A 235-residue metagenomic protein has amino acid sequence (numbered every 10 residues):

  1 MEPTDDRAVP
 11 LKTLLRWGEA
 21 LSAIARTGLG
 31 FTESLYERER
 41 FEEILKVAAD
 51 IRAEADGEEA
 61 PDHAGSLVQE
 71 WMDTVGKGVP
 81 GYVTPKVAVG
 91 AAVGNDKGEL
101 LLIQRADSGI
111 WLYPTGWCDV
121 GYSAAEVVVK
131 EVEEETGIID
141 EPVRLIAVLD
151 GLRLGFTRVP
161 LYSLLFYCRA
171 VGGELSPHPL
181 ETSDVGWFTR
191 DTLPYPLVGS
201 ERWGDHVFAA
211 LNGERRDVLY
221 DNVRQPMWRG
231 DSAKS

Functional and structural regions predicted by a protein language model:
E2-F41, V47, I110, L180-S235: Nudix hydrolase/Nudix homology domain
E43-G90: Acidic, metal-coordinating catalytic segment for phosphate/diphosphate chemistry, firing primarily on the Nudix
G81-T84, A92-V93, G137, G155-R158: Short, conserved, surface-exposed binding loops centered on an aromatic residue
T84-A88, S108, L161-S163: Short connector loops at helix/strand junctions that flank enzyme active sites, especially segments positioning acidic
A91, P142-L145: Generic preference for hydrophobic
V93-G94, Y167: Short, conserved beta-strand element in jelly-roll/cupin
N95-E134, W228-R229, K234: Conserved Nudix-box catalytic region and its N-terminal flanking loop in Nudix hydrolases and closely related
C118-P142, L149-H206, L219, M227-W228: Unchanged
